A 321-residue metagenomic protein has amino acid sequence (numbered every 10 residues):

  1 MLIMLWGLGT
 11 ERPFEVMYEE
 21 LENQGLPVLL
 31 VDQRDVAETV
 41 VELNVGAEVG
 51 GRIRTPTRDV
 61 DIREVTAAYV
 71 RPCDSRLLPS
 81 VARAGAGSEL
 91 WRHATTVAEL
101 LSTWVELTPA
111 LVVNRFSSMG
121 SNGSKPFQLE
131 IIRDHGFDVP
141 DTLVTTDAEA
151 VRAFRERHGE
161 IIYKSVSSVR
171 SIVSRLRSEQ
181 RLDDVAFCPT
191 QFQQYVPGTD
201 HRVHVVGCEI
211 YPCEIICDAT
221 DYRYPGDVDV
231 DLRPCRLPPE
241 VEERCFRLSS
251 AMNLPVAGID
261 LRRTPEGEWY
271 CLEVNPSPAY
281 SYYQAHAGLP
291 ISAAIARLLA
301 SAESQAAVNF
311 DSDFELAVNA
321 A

Functional and structural regions predicted by a protein language model:
M1-M4: Extreme N-terminal starter segment of soluble prokaryotic enzymes
L8-E20, L29-D138: Conserved N-proximal alpha/beta basic substrate-recognition cap immediately N-terminal to, or forming the N-lobe
L21, V151-L248: Phosphate-binding site of ATP-dependent enzymes
V45-A47, V205-E209, C217, T264-G267: Short acidic-glycine loop/turn motifs at beta-strand connectors
A110-L111, E160, P255: Proline-centered loop/turn at the N-terminus of a beta-strand
S121-I172: Loop-centered beta-sheet repeat module
Y222-C271, S292-A320: A long amphipathic alpha-helix within ATP-dependent nucleotide-binding catalytic cores
N275-A287: Glycine-rich phosphate/pyrophosphate-binding beta-alpha loops
